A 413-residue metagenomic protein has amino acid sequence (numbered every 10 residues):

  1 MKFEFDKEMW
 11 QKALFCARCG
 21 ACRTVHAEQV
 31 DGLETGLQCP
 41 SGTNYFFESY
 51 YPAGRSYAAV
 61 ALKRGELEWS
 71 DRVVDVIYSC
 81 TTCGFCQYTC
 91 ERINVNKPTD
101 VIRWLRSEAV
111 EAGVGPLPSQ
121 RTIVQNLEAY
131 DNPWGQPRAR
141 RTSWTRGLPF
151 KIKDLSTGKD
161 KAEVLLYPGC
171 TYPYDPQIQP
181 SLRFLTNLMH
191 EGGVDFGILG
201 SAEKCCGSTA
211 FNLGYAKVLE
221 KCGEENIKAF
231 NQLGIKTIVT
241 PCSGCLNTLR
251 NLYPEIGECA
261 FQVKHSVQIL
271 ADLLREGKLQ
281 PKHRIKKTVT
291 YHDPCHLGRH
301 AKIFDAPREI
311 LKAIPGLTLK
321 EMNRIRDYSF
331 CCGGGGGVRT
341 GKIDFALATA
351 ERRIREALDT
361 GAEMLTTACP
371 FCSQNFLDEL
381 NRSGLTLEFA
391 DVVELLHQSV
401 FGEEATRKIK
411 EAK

Functional and structural regions predicted by a protein language model:
M1-E8, F15, S49-R72, D305-G316 (+2 more regions): Short, charged low-complexity linear segments at domain edges
F3-W10, Y50, S56-Y253, G257: Iron-sulfur-cluster electron-transfer modules
W10-N44, S49-P52, S70-N94, H296 (+1 more regions): Cysteine-centered iron-sulfur cluster-binding motifs in ferredoxin-type domains/subunits of redox enzymes
T35-S41, P98-E111, L347-R355: Short cysteine/histidine-rich metal-coordination sites, predominantly Zn2+-binding motifs
I93-V95, T171-Q262, H296-A313, L317-K413: Cofactor-cradling patches in redox/metallo enzymes
K221-N226, I269-G277: Active-site glycine-rich loop that binds ribose-phosphate moieties when present
F261-I269: Short, conserved active-site entrance elements at the starts or edges of catalytic domains
Y291: Hydrophobic alpha-helical positions that pack around
